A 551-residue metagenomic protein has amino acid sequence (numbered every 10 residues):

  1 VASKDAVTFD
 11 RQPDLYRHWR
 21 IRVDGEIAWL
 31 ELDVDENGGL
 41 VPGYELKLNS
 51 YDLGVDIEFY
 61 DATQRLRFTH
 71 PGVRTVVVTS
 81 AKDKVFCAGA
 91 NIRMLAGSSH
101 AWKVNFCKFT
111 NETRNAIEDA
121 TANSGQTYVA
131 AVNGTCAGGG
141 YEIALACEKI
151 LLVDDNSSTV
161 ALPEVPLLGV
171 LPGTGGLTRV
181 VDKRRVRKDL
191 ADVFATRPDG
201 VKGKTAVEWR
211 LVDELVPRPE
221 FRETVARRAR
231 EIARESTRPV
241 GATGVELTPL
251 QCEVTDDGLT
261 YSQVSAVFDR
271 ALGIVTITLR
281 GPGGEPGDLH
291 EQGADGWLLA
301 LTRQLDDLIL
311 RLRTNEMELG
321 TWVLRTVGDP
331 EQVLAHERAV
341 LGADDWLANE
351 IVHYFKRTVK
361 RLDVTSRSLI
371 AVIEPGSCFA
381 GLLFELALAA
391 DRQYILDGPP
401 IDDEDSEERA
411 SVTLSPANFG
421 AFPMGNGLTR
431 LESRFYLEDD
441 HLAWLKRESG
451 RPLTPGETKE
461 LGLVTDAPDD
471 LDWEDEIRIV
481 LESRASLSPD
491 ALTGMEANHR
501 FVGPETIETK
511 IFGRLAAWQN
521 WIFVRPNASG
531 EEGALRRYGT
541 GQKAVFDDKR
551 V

Functional and structural regions predicted by a protein language model:
V1-R74, A81-A88, W102-V104, R185 (+7 more regions): C-terminal alpha-helix plus adjacent terminal tail
L95-G97, N105: Glycine- and small hydrophobic-enriched segments that form the cores of compact globular domains
T113-R114: Helix-rich "cap/lid" substructures immediately adjacent to catalytic or cofactor-binding pockets
S124-C136, S366-G376: A short, small-residue-rich loop immediately preceding and capping a beta-strand
A137-F194, A380-W444: CoA-thioester-processing core
L211-V212, L463: As written
